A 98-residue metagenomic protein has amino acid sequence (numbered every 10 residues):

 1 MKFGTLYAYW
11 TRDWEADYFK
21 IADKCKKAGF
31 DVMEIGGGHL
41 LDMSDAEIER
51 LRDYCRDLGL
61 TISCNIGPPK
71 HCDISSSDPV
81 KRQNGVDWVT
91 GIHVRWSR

Functional and structural regions predicted by a protein language model:
M1-S97: N-terminal pre-domain/capping segments
